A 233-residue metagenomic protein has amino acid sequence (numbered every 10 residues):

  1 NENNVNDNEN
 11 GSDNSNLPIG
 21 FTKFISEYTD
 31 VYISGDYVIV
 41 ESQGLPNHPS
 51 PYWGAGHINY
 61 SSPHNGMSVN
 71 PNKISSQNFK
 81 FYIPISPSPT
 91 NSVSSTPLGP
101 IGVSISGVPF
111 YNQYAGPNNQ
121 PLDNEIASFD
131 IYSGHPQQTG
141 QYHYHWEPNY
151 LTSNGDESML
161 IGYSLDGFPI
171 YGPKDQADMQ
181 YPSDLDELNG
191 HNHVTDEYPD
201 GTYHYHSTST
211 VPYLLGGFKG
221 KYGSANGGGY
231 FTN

Functional and structural regions predicted by a protein language model:
E2-D123: Solvent-exposed N-terminal domain segments of exported/luminal and surface proteins
E2-N16, S76, S95, H135 (+5 more regions): First exposed extracellular module after export/assembly in secreted or surface-exposed proteins
N72-I74, A127-G140, L188-G201: Short, low-complexity cationic-aromatic patches
F79, I83, S104-P109, Q138-L151 (+1 more regions): Extracellular/lumenal glycan-associated surfaces
P87, Y114-G116, W146-Y150, K174-Q176 (+1 more regions): A mature extracytoplasmic/lumenal domain signature
S95-T96, A115, H145, N154-E157 (+1 more regions): Short, solvent-exposed loop/turn and secondary-structure capping segments
L122-D130, Q138-Y181: Short helix-loop boundary/capping segments
P182-N233: Long, compositionally biased interface segments
